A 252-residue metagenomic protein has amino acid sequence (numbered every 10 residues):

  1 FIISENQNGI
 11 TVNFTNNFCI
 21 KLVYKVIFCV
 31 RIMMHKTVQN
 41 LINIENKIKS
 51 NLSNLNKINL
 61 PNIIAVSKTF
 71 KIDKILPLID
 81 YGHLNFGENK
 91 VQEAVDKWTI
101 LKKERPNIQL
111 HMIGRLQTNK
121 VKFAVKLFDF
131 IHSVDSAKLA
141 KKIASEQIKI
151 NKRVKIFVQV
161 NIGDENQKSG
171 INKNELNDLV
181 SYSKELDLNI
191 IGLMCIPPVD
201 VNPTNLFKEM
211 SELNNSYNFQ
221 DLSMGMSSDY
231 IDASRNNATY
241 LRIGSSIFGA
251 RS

Functional and structural regions predicted by a protein language model:
G9-T15: Cationic, amphipathic, low-complexity segments that mediate targeting or membrane/lipid association
N16-F18, L78: Alpha-helical transmembrane segments and their juxtamembrane interfaces
V26, I32-M33: Residue-level detector of intrinsically disordered terminal segments
M33-D221, M226-S228, N236: Conserved alpha/beta-domain cores
V38, L101, D232-S252: C-terminal helical cap(s) of enzyme catalytic domains, especially alpha/beta-barrels
